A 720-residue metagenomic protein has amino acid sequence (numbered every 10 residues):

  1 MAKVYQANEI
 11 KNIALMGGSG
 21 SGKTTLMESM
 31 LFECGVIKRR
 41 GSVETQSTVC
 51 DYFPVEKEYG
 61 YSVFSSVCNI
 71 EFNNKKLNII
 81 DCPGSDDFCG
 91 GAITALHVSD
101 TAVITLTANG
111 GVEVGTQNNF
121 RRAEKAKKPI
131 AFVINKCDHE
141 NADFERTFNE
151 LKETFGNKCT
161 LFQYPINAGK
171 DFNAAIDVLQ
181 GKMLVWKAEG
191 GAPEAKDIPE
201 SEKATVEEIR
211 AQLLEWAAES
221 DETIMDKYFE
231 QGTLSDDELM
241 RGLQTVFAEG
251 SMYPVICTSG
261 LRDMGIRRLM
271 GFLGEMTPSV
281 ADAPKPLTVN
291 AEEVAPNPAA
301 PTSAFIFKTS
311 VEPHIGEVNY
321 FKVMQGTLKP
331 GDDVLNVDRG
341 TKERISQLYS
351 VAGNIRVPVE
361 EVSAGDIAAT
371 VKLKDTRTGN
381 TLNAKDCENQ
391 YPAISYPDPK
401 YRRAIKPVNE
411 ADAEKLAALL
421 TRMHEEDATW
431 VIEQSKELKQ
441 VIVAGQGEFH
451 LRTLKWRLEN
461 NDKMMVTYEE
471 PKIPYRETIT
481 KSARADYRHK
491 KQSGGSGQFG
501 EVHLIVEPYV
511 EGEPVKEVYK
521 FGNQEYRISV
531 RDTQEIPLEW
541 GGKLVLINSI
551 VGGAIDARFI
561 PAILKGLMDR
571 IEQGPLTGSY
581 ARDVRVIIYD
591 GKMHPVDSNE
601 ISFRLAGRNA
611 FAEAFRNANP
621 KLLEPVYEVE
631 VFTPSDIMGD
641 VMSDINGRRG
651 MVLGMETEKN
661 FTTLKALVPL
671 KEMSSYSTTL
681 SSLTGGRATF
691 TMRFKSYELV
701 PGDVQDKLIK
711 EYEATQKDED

Functional and structural regions predicted by a protein language model:
M1-D720: Structural and coupling elements of P-loop NTPases
